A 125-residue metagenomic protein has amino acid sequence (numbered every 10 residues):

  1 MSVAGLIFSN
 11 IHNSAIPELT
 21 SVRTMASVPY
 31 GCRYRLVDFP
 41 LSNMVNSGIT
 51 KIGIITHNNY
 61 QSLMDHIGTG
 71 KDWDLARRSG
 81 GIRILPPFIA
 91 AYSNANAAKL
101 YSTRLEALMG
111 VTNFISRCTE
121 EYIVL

Functional and structural regions predicted by a protein language model:
M1-I82, A90-A91, L105, R117: N-terminal glycine-rich phosphate-binding loop and ensuing alpha1 helix
P86: Short loop/edge segments at beta-strand edges and connector loops that shape dinucleotide/nucleotide cofactor-binding
Y92-L108: A short, glycine-/small-residue-rich helix N-cap motif at loop->alpha-helix starts within glycosyltransferase
E106-E121: Active-site nucleotide-sugar/metal-binding loop of Leloir-type enzymes
I123-L125: Short aromatic/hydrophobic "clamp" motif used to bind/position activated sugar donors
